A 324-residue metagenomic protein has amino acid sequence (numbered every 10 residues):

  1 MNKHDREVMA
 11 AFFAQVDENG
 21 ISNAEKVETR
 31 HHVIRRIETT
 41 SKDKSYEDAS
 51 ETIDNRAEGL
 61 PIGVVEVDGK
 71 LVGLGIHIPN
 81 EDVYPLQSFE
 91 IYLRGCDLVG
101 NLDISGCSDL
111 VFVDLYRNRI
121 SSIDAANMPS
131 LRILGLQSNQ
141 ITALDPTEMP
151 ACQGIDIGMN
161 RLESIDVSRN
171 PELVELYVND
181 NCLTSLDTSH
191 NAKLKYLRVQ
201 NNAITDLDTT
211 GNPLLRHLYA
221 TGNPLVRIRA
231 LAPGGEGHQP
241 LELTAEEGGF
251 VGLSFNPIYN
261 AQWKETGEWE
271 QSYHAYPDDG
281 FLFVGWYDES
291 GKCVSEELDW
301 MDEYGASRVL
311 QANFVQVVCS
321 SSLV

Functional and structural regions predicted by a protein language model:
M1-G100, S108, P224-F250, N256 (+3 more regions): N-terminal capping/linker segments that flank leucine-rich repeat
V67, V83-P85, G95, G106-S108 (+8 more regions): C-terminal capping segment of individual leucine-rich repeats
L71, L86-S88, V99, L110 (+12 more regions): Conserved hydrophobic position(s) of the canonical leucine-rich repeat
L74-I76, F89-Y92, V113-L115, R132-L136 (+4 more regions): Conserved hydrophobic beta-strand positions in leucine-rich repeat
C96, N118, L136-N139, I157-N160 (+3 more regions): Consensus "Asn ladder" position of solenoid repeat domains
N101-L102, I123, L144, I165 (+3 more regions): Canonical leucine-rich repeat
F250-S272, C293-M301: Short, solvent-exposed S/T- and G/P-enriched segments that are highly enriched in secreted/extracellular and lumenal
E270-E296: Surface-exposed interfaces of beta-sheet-rich extracellular modules
